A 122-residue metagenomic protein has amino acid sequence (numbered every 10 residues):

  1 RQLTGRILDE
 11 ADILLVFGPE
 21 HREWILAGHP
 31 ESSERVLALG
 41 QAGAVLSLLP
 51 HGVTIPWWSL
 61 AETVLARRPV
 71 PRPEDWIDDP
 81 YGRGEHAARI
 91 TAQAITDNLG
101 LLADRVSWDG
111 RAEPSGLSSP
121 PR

Functional and structural regions predicted by a protein language model:
R1-R122: Short polar/charged helix/loop
